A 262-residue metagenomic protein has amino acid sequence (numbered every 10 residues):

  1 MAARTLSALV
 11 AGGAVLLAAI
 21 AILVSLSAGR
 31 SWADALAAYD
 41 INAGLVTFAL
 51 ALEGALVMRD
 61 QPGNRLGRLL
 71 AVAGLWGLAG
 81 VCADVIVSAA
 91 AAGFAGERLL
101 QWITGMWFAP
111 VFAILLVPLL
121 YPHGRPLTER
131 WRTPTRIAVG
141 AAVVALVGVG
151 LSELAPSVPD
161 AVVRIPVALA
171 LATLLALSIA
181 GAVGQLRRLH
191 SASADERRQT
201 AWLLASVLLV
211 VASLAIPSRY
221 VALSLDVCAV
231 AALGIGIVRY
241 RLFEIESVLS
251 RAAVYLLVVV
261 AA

Functional and structural regions predicted by a protein language model:
M1-A262: Alpha-helical transmembrane segments of multi-pass integral membrane proteins
